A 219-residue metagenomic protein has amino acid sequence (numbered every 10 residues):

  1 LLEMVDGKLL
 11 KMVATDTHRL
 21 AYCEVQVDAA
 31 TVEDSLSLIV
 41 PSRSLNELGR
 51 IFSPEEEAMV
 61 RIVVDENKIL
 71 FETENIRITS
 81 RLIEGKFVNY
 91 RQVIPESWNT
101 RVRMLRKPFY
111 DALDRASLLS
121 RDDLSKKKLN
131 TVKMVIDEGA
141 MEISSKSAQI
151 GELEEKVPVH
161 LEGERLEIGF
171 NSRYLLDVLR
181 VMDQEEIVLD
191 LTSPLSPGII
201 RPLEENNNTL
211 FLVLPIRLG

Functional and structural regions predicted by a protein language model:
L1-E24, A30-I83, W98-G219: DNA polymerase processivity clamps
